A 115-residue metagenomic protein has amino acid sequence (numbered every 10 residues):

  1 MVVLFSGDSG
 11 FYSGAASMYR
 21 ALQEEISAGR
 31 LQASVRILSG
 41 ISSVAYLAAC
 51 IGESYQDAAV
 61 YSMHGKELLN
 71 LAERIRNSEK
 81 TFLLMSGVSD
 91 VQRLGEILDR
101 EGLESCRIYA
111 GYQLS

Functional and structural regions predicted by a protein language model:
M1, N77-S115: A contiguous loop/helix-start segment that scaffolds small-molecule binding in enzyme catalytic cores
G7-E79: Class I SAM-dependent methyltransferase SAM-binding "motif I" and its flanking Rossmann-like core
